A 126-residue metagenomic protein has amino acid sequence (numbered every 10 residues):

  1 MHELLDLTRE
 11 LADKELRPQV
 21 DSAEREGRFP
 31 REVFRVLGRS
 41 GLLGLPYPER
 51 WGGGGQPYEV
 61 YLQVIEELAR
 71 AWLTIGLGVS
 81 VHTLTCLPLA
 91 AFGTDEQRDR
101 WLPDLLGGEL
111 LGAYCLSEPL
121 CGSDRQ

Functional and structural regions predicted by a protein language model:
M1-K14: Flavin-dependent oxidoreductase catalytic core characteristic of acyl-CoA dehydrogenase/oxidase-like enzymes
R17-Q126: Glycine-rich flavin
